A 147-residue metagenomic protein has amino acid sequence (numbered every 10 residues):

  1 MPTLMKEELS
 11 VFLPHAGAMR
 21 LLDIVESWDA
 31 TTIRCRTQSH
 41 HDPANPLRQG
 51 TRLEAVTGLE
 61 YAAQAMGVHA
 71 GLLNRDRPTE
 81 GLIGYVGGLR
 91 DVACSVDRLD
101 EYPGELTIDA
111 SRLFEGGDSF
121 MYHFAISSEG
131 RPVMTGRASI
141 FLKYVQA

Functional and structural regions predicted by a protein language model:
M1-E8, I83: Single-stranded RNA-binding regions, centering on S1/OB-family and related RNA-binding modules
K6-A16: Short aromatic-glycine motifs in intrinsically disordered, low-complexity regions
G17-E54: Catalytic strand-loop segment that frames the active site of acyl-thioester-processing enzymes
R20-D23, G87, I108-A110, G136: Small-residue-enriched segments and motifs
I24-S27, D91, V96, R112-F114 (+1 more regions): A residue-level detector for short acidic-glycine micro-motifs
G50-H69: Compact, glycine-rich, soluble single-domain proteins
V68-G71, E101-P103, T107-A147: HotDog/MaoC-like acyl-thioester-processing domains
V68-T107: Hydrophobic beta-strand-centered segment that forms part of the acyl-chain substrate-binding groove
